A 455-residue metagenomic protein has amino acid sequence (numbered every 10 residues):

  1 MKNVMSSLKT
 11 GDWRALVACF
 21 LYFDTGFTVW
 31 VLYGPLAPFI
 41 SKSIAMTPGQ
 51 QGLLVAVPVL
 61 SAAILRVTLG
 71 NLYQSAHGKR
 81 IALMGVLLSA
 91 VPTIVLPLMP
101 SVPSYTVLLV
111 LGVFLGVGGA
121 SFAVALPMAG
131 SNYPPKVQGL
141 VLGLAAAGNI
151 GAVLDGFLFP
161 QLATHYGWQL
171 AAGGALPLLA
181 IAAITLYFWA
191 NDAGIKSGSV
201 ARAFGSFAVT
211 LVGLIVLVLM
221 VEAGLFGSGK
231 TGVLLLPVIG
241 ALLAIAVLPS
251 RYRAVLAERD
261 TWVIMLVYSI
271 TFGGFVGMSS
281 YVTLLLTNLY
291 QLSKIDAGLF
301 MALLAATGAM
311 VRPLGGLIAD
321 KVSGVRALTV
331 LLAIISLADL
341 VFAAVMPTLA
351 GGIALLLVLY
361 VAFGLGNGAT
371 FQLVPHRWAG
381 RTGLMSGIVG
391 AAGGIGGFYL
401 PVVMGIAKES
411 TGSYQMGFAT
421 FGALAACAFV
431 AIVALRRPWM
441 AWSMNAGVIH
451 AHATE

Functional and structural regions predicted by a protein language model:
R14-M46, L69, M278-T283, L400: Extracytoplasmic
Y33-A37, I215-T231, E258-A306: Extracytoplasmic gate region of multi-pass secondary transporters
A56-N71, A302-G315: Central cavity-lining transmembrane alpha-helices of secondary-active solute carriers, predominantly the Major
S75-V86, D320-L332: Cytoplasmic membrane-interface "Motif A"-like loop-to-helix N-cap segments of 12-TM Major Facilitator Superfamily
L87-S101, I334-P347: C-terminal ends and interior cores of transmembrane alpha-helices in multi-pass membrane transporters/permeases
L111-G148: Cytoplasmic helix-loop-helix junction between adjacent transmembrane helices in 12-TM secondary transporters
G148-P237: Helix-loop-helix hairpin linking two adjacent transmembrane segments in secondary transporters
D296, A305, V311, V322-T370: C-terminal transmembrane helical hairpin of 12-TM major facilitator-type secondary transporters
